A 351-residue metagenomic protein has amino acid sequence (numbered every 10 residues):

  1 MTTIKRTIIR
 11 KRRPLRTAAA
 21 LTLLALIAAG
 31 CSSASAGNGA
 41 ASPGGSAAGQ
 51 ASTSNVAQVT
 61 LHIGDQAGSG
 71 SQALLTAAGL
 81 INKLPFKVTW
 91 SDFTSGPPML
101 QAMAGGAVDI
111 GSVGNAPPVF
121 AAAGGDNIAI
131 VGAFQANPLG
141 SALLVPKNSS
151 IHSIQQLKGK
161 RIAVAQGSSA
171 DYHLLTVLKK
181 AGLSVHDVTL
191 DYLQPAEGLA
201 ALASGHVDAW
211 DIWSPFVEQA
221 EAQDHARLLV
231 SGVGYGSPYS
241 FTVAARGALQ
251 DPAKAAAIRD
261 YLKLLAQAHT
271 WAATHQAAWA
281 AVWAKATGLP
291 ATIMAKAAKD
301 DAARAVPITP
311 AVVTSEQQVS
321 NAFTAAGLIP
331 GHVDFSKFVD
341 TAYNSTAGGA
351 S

Functional and structural regions predicted by a protein language model:
I4-L21: Bacterial N-terminal signal peptides that target proteins for export
I27-G30: C-terminal motif of bacterial Sec signal peptides marking the signal peptidase cleavage site
S32-S35: Bacterial signal peptide processing site
G37-S184, T189-Y192, D208-I212, R227-V230 (+1 more regions): Short, glycine-/small- and polar/acidic-enriched structural segments that line small-molecule recognition paths
G79, Q101, G105, V119 (+12 more regions): Solvent-exposed, polar/charged alpha-helical surfaces in well-ordered, non-transmembrane soluble domains, broadly
A116-P117, A196-K285: Pocket-lining segment of extracytoplasmic ligand-binding domains
D251-L328: Secondary-structure end/capping motifs
N321-S351: Conserved C-terminal helix/tail region of periplasmic/extracytoplasmic solute-binding proteins
